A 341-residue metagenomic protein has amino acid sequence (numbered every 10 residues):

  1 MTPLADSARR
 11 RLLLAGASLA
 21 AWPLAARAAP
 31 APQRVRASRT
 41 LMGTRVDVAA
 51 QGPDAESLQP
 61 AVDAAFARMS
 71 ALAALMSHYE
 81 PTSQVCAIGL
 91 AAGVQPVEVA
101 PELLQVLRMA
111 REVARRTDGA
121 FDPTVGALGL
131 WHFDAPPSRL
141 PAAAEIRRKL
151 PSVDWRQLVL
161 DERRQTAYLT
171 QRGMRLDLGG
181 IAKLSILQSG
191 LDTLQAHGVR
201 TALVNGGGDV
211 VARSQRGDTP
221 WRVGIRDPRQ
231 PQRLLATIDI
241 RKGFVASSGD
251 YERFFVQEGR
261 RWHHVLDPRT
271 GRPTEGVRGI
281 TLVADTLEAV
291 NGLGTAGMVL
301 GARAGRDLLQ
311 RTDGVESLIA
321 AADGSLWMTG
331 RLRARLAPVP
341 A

Functional and structural regions predicted by a protein language model:
M1-A341: Mature catalytic core of soluble alpha/beta enzymes
